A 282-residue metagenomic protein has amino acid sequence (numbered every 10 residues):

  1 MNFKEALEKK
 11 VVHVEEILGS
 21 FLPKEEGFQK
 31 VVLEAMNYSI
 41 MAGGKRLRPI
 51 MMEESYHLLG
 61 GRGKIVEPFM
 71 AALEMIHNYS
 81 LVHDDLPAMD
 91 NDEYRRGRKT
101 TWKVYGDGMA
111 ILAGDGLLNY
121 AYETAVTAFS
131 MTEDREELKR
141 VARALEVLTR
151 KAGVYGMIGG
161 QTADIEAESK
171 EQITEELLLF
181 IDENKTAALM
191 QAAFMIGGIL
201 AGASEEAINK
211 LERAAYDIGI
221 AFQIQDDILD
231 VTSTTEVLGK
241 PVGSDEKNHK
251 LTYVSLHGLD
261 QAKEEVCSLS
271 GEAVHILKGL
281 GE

Functional and structural regions predicted by a protein language model:
M1-E16: N-terminal leader/targeting segments and the immediately adjacent pre-domain N-terminus
K9-H13, L22-G281: Mg2+-dependent prenyl diphosphate-binding active-site environment of isoprenoid biosynthetic enzymes
